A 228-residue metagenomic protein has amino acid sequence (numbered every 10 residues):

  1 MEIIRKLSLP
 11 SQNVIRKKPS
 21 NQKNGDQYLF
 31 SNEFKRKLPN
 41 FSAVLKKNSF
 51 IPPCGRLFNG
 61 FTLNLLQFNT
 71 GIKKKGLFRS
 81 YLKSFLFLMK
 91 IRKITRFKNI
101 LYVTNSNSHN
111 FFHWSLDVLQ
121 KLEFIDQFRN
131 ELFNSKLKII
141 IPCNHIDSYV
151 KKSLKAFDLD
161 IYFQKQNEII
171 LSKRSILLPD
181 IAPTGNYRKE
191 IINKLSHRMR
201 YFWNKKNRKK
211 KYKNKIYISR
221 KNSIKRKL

Functional and structural regions predicted by a protein language model:
M1-L228: The feature primarily captures lumenal catalytic ectodomains of type II secretory-pathway glycosyltransferases
